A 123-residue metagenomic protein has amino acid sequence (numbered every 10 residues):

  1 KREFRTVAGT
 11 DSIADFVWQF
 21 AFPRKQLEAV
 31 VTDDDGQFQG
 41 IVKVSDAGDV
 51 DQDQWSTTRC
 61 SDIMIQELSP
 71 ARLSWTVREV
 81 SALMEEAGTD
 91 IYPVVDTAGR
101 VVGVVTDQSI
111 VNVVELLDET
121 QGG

Functional and structural regions predicted by a protein language model:
K1-E3, F16-A21, F38-Y92, T97-G123: Tandem CBS (Bateman) regulatory domains
R2-D34: Acidic, Ser/Thr-rich low-complexity segments on the non-lumenal side of membrane proteins
